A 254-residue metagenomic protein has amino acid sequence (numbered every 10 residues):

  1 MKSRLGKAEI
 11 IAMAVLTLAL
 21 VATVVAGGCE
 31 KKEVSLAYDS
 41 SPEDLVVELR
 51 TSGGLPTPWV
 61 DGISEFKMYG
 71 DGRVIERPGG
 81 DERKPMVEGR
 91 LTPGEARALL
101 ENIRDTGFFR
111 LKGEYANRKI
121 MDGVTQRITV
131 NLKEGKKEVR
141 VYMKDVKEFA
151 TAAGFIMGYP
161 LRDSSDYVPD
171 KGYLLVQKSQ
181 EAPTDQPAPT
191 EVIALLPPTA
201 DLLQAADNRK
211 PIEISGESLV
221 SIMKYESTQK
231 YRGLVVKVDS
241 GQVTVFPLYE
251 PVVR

Functional and structural regions predicted by a protein language model:
K2-V15: Bacterial N-terminal signal peptides that target proteins for export
A14-T23: Bacterial N-terminal signal peptides
G27-P56, R110-R254: Short, well-ordered, aromatic-rich surface patches in folded extracellular/luminal domains
V60, V87-G94, I120, K144 (+1 more regions): Extracytoplasmic/periplasmic, Sec-exported soluble proteins
D61-G79: Short, flexible N-terminal segments of the mature chain
S64-F66, V87-G89, G135-V141: Short beta-strand segments
G70-D71, P93-A96, V130-K136: A short, structured loop/turn motif at beta-sheet edges
E76-R110: A short-motif feature that recognizes glycine-rich, charge-decorated loops that bind or process nucleotide phosphates
